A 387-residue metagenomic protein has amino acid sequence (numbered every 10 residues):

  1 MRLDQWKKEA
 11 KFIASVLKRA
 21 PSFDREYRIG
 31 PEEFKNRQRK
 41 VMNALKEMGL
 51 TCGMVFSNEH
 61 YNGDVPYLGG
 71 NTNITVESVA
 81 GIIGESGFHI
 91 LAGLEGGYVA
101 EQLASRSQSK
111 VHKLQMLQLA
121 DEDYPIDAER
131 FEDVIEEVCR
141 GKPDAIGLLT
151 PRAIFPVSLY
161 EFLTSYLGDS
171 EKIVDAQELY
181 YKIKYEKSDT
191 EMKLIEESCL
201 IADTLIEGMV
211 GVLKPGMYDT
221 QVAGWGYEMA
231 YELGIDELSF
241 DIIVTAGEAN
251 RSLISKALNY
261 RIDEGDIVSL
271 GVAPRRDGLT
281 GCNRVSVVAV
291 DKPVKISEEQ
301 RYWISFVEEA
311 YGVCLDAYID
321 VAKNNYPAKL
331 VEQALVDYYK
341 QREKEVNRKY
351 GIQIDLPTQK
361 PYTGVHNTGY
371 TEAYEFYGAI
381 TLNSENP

Functional and structural regions predicted by a protein language model:
M1-P387: Active-site neighborhoods and metal-handling regions in enzymes and metal-associated proteins
